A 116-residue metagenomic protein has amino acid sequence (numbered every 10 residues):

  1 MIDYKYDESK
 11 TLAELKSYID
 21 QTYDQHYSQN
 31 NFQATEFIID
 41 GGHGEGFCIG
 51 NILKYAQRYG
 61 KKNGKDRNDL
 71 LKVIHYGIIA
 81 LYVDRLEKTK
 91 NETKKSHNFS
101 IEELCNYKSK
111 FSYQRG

Functional and structural regions predicted by a protein language model:
M1-G116: Intrinsically disordered, low-complexity regulatory regions that flank transcription factor DNA-binding cores
